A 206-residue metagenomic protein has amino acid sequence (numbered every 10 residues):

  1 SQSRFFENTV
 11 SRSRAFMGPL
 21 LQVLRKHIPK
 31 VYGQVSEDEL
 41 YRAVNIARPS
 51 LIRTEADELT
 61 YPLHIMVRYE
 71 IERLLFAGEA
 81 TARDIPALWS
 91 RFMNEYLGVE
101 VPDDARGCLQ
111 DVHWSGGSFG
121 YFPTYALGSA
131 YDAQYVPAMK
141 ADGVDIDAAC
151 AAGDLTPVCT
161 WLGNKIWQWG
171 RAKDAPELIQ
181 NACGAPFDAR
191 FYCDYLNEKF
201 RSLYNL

Functional and structural regions predicted by a protein language model:
S1-Y32: Post-HExxH zinc-binding segment in Zn-dependent metallohydrolases
S3, A56-Y61, Y121, Y125-G128: Amphipathic, non-membrane alpha-helical segments in soluble helical-bundle scaffolds
P19, V35-L40, A80-T81, D174: Short, solvent-exposed coil/turn linker segments
H27-V67: All-alpha helical catalytic cores of prenyl diphosphate-utilizing isoprenoid enzymes
I65, Y69-L206: C-terminal, non-catalytic "cap/extension" segments appended to globular domains
